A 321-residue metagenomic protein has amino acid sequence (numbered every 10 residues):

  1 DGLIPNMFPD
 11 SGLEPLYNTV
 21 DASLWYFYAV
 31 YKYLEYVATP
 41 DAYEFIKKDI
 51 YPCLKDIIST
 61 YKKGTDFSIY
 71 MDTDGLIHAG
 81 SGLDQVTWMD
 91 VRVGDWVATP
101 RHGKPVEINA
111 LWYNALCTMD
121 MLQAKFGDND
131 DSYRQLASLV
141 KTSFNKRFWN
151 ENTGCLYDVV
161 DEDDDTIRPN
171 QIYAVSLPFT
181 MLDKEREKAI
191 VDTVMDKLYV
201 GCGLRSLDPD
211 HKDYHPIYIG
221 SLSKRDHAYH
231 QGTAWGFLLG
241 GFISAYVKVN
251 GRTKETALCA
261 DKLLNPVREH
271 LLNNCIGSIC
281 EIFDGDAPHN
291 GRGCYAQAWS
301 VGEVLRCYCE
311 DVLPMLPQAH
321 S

Functional and structural regions predicted by a protein language model:
D1-S81, Q85-V86, V106-N109, Y113 (+6 more regions): Aromatic-rich carbohydrate-recognition surfaces in CAZymes
L3-N18, S81-K104, Y218-Y229, F283-G291: Acidic/His metal-coordination segments adjacent to aromatic residues that form catalytic metal sites in metalloenzymes
I4-F8, S59-K62, S68-D72, L111-D192 (+3 more regions): Catalytic cores of carbohydrate-active enzymes
L13-D21, F45-K48, W96-A110, D128-S132 (+4 more regions): Alpha-helix capping and helix-loop boundary segments enriched in small/acidic/polar residues
P40-D41, S278, M315-A319: Short, flexible/disordered secondary-structure transition segments
V91-H102, D165-V200, R225-P266, C294 (+2 more regions): Aromatic (Trp/Tyr) and acidic
P105-E107, A115-C117, L122, D311-M315 (+1 more regions): Mature extracytoplasmic enzyme cores
R205-L239: Generic long, charged, amphipathic alpha-helical segments
